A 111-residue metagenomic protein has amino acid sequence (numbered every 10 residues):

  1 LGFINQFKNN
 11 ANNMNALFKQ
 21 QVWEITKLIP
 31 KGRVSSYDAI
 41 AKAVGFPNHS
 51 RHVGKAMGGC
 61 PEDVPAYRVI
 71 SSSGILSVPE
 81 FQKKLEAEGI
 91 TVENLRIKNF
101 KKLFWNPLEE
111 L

Functional and structural regions predicted by a protein language model:
L1-N13: N-terminal amphipathic/basic-hydrophobic helices that include classical n-h-c signal peptides and signal-anchor
N12-L111: Nucleic acid-binding interface residues in structured DNA/RNA-binding domains, emphasizing the DNA-engaging scaffolds
